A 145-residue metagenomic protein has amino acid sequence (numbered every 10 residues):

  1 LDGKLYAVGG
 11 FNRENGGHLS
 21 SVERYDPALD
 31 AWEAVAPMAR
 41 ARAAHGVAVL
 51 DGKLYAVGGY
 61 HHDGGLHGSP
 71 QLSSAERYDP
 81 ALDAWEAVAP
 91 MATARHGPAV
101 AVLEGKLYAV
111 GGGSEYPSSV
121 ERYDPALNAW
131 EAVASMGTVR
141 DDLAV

Functional and structural regions predicted by a protein language model:
L1-V145: Kelch-like beta-propeller repeat domains
